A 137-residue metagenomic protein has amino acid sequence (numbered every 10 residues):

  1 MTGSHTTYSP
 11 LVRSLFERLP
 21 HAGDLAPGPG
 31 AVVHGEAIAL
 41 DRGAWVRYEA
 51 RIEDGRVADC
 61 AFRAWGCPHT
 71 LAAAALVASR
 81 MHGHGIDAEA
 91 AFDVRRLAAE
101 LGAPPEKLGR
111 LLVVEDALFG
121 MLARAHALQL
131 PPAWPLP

Functional and structural regions predicted by a protein language model:
M1-P137: Domain-level signature for proteins that mediate thiol-based redox and metal-cofactor handling
